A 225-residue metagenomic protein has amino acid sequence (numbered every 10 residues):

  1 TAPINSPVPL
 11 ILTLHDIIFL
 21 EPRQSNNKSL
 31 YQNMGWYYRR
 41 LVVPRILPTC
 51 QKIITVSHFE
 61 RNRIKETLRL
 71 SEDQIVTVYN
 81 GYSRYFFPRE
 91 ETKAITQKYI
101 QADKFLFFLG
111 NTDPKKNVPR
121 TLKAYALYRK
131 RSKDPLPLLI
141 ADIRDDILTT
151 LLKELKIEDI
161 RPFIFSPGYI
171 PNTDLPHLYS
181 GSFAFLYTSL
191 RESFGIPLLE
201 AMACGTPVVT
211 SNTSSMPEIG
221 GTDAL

Functional and structural regions predicted by a protein language model:
T1-L225: Carbohydrate transferase catalytic cores enriched for Leloir-type hexosyltransferases
